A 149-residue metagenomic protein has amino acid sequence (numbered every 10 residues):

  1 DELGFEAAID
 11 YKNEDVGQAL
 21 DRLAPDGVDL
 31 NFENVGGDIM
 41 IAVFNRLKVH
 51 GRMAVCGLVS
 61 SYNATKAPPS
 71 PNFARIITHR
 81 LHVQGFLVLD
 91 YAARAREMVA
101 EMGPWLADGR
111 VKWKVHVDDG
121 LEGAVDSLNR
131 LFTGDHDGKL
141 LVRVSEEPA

Functional and structural regions predicted by a protein language model:
D1-A42, L89, A93: Adenosine-nucleotide cofactor-binding segment
E6-A7, N34, P104, K112 (+1 more regions): PLP-dependent amino-acid enzyme catalytic core
E6-K12, H116-G123: Short acidic-hydrophobic, aromatic-tinged amphipathic segments that line or gate anion-handling sites
A8, V83-G85, K139-L141: Conserved beta-strand scaffold positions in the cores of enzyme catalytic domains, especially in NTP/NDP-utilizing
A19-L23, W105, S127-L131: CheY-like receiver
F32, F44, G103, V125-N129: Non-transmembrane alpha-helical segments in soluble domains of secreted/periplasmic/extracellular proteins
D38-V111, V144-A149: Glycine-rich phosphate-binding loop and adjacent beta-alpha segment of Rossmann(oid) nucleotide-cofactor-binding
R110-V117, V125-A149: C-terminal capping/lid region of NAD(P)-dependent oxidoreductase domains
